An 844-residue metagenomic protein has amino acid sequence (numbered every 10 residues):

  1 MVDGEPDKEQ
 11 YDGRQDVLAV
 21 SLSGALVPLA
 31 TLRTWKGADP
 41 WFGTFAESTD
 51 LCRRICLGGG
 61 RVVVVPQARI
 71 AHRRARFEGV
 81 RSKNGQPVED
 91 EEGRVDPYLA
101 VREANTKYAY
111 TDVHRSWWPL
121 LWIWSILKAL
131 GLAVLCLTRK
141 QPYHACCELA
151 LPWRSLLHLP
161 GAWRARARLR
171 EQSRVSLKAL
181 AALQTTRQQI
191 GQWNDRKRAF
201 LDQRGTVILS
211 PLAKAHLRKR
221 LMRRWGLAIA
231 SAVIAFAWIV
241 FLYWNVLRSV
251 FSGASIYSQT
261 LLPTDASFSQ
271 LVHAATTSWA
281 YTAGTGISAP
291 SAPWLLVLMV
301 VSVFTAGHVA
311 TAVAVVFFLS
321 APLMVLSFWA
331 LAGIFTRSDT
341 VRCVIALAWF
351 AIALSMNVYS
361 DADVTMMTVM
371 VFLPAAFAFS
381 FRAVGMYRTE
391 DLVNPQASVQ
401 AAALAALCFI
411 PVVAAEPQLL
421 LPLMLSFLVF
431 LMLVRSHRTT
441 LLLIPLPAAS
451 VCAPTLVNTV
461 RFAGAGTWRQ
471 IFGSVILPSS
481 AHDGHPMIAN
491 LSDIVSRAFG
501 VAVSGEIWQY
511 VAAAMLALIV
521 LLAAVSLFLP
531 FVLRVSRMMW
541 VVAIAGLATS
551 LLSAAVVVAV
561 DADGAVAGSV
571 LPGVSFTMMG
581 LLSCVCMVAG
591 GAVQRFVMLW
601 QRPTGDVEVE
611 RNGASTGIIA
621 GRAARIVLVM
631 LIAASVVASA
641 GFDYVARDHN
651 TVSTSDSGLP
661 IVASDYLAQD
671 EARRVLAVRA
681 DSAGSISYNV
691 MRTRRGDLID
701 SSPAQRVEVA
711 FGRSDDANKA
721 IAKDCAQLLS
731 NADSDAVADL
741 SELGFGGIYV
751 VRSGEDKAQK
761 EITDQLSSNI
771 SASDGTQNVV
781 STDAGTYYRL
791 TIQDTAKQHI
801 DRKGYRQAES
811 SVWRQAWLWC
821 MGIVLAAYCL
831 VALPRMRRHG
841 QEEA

Functional and structural regions predicted by a protein language model:
M1-G43, T49, G58, V63: Acidic/His-rich active-site region of diverse nucleotide-sugar glycosyltransferases
L57-L157: Active-site-adjacent helix/loop segment of glycosyltransferases that harbors family-specific signature motifs
R69, A321-A330, I334, T340-S436 (+2 more regions): Membrane-embedded helix bundles of polyisoprenyl
D96, R115-K219: Non-catalytic, C-terminal membrane-associated alpha-helical segments of glycosyltransferases
W244-F372, F379, Y387-Q396: Active-site lumenal/periplasmic loops and adjacent helix-entry segments of GT-C-fold, multi-pass membrane
S252-L261, N357-M367, I507, L533-I618 (+2 more regions): Membrane-helix boundary/interfacial segments in multi-pass membrane proteins
I444-V532, G658, Q793-E809, V824: Periplasmic/ER-lumenal interhelical loops and adjacent helix-loop junctions in multi-pass membrane proteins
G605-N612, S635-A844: Extracytoplasmic
